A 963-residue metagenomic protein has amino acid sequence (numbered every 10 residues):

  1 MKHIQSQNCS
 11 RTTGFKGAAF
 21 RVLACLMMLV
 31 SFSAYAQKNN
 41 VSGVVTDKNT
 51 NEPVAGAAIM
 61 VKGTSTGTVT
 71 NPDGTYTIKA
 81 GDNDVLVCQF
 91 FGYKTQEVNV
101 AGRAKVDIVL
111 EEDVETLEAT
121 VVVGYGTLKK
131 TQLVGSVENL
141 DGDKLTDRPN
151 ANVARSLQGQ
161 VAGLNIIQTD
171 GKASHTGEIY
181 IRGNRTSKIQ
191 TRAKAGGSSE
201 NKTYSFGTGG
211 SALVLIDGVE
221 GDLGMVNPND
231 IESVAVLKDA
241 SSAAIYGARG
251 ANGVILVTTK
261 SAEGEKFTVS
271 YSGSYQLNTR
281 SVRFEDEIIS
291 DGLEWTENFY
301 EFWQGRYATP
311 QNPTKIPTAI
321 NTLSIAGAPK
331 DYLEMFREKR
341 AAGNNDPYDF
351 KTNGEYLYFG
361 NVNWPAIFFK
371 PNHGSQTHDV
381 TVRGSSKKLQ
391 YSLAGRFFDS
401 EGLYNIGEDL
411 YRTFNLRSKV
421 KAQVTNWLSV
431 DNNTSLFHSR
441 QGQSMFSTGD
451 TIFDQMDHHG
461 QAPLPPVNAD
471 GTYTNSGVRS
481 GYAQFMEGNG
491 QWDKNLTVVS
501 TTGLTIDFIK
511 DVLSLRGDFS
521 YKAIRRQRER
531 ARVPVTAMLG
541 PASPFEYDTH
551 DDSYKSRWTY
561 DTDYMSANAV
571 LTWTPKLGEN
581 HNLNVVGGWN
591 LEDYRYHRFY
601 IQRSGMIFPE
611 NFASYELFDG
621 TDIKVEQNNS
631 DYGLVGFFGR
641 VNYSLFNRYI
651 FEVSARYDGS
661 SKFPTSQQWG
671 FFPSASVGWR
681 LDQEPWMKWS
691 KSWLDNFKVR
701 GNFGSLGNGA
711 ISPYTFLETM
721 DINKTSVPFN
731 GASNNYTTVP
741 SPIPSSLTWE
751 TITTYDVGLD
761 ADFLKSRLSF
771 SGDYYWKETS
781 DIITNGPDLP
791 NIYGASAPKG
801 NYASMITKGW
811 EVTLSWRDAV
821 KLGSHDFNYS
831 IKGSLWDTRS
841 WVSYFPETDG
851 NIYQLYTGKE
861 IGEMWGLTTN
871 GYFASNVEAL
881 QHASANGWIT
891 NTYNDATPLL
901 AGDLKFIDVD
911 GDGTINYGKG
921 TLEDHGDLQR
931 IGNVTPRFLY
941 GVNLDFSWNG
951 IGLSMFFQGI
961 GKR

Functional and structural regions predicted by a protein language model:
M1-E401, N405-L416, S429-D431, D826 (+1 more regions): Short, small/polar-rich motifs associated with maturation and membrane association, primarily at protein termini
I4, T279-R280, F368-F369, K691-D695 (+4 more regions): C-terminal beta-signal and adjacent terminal beta-strands/loops of Gram-negative outer-membrane beta-barrel proteins
L23, T381-R383, Q423, N828-S830 (+1 more regions): Conserved C-terminal beta-signal and adjacent last beta-strands/turns of outer-membrane beta-barrel proteins
P149, G218, L237-A240, R249-G253 (+9 more regions): Short, glycine/acidic-rich beta->alpha junctions
A154-Q160, A797-I806, G850-M864, H925-D945 (+1 more regions): C-terminal extracellular loops and terminal segments of Gram-negative outer membrane beta-barrel proteins
G210-S211, K419-H438, F446, T472-R532 (+1 more regions): Extracellular/periplasmic, surface-exposed regions of secreted and cell-surface proteins
S270-G354, Y600, A819-G932: Conserved small-residue
G460, A483, M538, D619 (+5 more regions): Extracytoplasmic gating/loop element in the C-terminal half of outer-membrane beta-barrel translocons and assembly
